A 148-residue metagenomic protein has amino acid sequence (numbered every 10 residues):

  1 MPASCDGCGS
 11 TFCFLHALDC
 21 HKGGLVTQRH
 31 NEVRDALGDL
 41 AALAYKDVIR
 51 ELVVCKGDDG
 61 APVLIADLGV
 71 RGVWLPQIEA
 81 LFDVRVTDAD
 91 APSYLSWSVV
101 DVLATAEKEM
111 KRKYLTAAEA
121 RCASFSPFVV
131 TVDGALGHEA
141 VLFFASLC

Functional and structural regions predicted by a protein language model:
M1-C13, A36-S93, A104-K108, K113-A117 (+1 more regions): Active-site metal-binding core of divalent-cation-utilizing nuclease and nuclease-like domains
A17-D39: A short, highly charged nucleic-acid-interacting micro-segment common to nuclease and nuclease-linked defense proteins
G23-G24, P92, G137: A generic structural signal for short coil/turn motifs at secondary-structure boundaries
G24, W97-T105: Short, contiguous acidic/charged loop-to-helix segments that flank catalytic cores in large enzymes
G38, C122-A123: Short, high-confidence coil segments that cap the C-terminus of an alpha-helix and link into the following beta-strand
R50-K56, A123-A135: Acidic carboxylate-rich catalytic motifs and surrounding loops in phosphoryl-/glycosyl-chemistry enzymes
V130-C148: Domain-level recognition of nuclease-like catalytic cores that cleave nucleotide substrates
